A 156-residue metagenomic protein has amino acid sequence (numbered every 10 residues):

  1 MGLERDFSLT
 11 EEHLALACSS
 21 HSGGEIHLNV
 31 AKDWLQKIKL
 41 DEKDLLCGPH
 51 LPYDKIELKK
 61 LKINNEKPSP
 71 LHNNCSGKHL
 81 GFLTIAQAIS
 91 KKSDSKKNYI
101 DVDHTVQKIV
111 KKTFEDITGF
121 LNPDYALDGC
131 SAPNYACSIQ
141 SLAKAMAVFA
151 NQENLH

Functional and structural regions predicted by a protein language model:
M1-I100, T105: Active-site-adjacent loops and short helices of periplasmic peptidoglycan-processing enzymes
A15, S19, G23, I109-N122: Active-site helix/loop module of the DD-peptidase/beta-lactamase fold, centered on the serine-lysine SxxK catalytic
K32, T84, K111, E115 (+1 more regions): Non-transmembrane alpha-helical segments in soluble domains of secreted/periplasmic/extracellular proteins
D41-L46, G119-A126, L155-H156: Flexible, glycine/charged-enriched surface loops at secondary-structure junctions
S69-N74, F114, S131-N134: A generic local secondary-structure boundary/capping motif
S76, D103, Q107, Y135-I139 (+1 more regions): Hydrophobic alpha-helical segments and helix-packing faces
S90-D101, L121-D124, F149-L155: Inter-helical turn/loop segments and adjacent helix faces that build the functional surface of alpha-helical bundle
P133-N154: Active-site-proximal alpha-helical segments within enzyme catalytic domains
